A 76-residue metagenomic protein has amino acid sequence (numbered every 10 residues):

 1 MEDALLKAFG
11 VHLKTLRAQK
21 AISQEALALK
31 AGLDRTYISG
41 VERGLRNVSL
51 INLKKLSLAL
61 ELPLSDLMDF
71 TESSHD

Functional and structural regions predicted by a protein language model:
V11-K30: Short basic helix-loop element that most often maps to the first helix and adjoining turn of HTH DNA-binding modules
L13, L27-A28, I38-V41, L67: Conserved hydrophobic/aromatic packing and binding residues within compact polymer-binding modules
E25, T36, K54: Residues within helix-turn-helix
G32-R46: Recognition helix of helix-turn-helix/homeodomain-like DNA-binding domains that insert into the DNA major groove
I51-D66: DNA major-groove recognition helix of helix-turn-helix/homeodomain DNA-binding modules
M68-D76: Short, charged recognition helix plus adjacent turn of helix-turn-helix-like nucleic-acid-binding domains
